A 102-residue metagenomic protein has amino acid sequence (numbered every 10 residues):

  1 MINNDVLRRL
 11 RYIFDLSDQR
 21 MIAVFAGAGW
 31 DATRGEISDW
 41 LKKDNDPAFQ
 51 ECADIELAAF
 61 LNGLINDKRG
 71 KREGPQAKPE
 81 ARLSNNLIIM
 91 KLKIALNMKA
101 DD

Functional and structural regions predicted by a protein language model:
M1-R8, L16-C52, D102: A cross-kingdom feature marking solvent-exposed beta-strand/loop segments within repeated, beta-rich binding/scaffold
V6-F14, D18-F25, D54-L64, I88-K93: Short, structured motif recognition centered on aromatic/hydrophobic residues
A28-E36, K42, L57-A77: Short, charge-rich amphipathic segments
N62-D102: Short, solvent-exposed interaction modules
